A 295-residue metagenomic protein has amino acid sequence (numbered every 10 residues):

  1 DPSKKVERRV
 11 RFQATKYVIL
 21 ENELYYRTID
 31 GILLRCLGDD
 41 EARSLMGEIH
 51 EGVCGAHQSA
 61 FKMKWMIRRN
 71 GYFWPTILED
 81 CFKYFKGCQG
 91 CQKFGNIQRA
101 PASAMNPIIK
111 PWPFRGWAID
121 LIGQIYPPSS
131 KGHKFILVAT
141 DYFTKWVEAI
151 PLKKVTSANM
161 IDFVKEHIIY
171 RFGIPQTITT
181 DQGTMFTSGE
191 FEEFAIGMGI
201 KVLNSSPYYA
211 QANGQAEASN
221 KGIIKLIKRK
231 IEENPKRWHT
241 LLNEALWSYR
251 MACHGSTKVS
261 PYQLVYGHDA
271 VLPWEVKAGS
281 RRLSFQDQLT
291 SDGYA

Functional and structural regions predicted by a protein language model:
D1-K131, V138-T144, I150, Y249 (+1 more regions): RNase H-like DDE catalytic core and adjacent DNA/metal-binding regions of integrase/transposase superfamily proteins
L45-E48, L121, F135, N159-V164 (+1 more regions): Well-ordered alpha-helical segments embedded in enzymatic catalytic cores
A56, C88, G116, W146 (+2 more regions): Domain-scale segment recognizer with a strong primary affinity for retroviral/LTR-retrotransposon integrase
K62-F73, T180-T184, Y208-Q211: Conserved short loop/turn motifs at secondary-structure junctions
I125-P128, P151-T156, Q211, E233-R237: Short, contiguous acidic/charged loop-to-helix segments that flank catalytic cores in large enzymes
S129-H133, K258-V259: Short glycine/proline-enriched turns and hinge-like loops at secondary-structure junctions
A149-Y170: Active-site beta-loop-alpha junctions of metal-dependent nucleic acid enzymes, especially the RNase H-like/DDE
P151, T177-D181: Short catalytic-loop micro-motif centered on adjacent basic/acidic residues
